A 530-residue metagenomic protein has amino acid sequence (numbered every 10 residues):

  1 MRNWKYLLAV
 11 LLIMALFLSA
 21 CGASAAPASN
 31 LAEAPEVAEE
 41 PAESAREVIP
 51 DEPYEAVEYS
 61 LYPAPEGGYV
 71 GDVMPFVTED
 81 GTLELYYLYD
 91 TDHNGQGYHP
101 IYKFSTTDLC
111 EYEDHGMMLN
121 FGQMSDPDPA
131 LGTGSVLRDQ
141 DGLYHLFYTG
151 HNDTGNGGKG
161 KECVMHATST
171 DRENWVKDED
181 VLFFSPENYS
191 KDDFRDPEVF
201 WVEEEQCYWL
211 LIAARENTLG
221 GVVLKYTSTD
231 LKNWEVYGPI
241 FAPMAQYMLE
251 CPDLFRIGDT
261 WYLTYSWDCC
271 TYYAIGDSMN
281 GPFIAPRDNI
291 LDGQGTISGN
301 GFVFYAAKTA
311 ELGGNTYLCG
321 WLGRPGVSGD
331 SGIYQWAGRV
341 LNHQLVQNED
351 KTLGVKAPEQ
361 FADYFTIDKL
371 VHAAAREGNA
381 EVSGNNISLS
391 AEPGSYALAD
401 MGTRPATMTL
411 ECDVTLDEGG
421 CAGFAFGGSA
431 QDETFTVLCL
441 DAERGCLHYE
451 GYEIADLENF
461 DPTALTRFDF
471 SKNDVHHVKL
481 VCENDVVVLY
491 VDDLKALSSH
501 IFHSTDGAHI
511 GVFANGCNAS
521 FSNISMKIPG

Functional and structural regions predicted by a protein language model:
L18-A20: C-terminal motif of bacterial Sec signal peptides marking the signal peptidase cleavage site
G22, L31-D196, W201-L249, R256-N300 (+3 more regions): Beta-rich carbohydrate-recognition and catalytic domains
L254, L410-V414, F470, D474-V491: Short tryptophan-centered beta-strand motifs in secreted/extracellular beta-sheet-rich domains of glycan-recognition
G378-P393: Short carbohydrate-recognition loop motifs
L389-Y452: Secretory/extracellular carbohydrate-interaction modules and structurally similar beta-sandwich "look-alikes"
I454-H477: Short, aromatic/His-centered strand-loop micro-motif at the edge of beta-sheets
D493-H509, A514: Short, solvent-exposed beta-strand-to-loop segments that form ligand-recognition rims of beta-rich domains
S522-M526: Extracellular beta-strand elements of beta-rich domains used for carbohydrate recognition/degradation or cell-matrix
